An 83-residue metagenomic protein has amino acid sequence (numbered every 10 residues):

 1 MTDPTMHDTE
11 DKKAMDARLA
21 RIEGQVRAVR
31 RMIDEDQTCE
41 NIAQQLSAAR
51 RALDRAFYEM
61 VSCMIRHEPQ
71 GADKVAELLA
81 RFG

Functional and structural regions predicted by a protein language model:
M1-G83: Solvent-exposed interaction patches of small proteins and small membrane subunits
